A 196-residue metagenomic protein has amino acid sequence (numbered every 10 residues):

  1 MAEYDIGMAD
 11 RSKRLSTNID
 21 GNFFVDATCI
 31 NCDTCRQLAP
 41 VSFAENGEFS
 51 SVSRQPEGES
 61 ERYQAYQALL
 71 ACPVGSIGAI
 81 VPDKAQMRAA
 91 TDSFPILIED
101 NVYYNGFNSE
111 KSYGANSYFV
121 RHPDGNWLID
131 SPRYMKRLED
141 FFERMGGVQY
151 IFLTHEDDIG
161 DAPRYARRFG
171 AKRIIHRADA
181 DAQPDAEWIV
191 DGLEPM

Functional and structural regions predicted by a protein language model:
D5-I19: A detector for short, charged/polar N-terminal pre-domain segments
D20-N22, F49, D124: Short, solvent-exposed beta-strand edge segments and adjacent coil->beta transition regions
F23-A39, E59-G75: Cysteine-centered iron-sulfur cluster-binding motifs in ferredoxin-type domains/subunits of redox enzymes
L38-E48, A79-P82: Iron-sulfur (Fe-S) cluster-binding segments and ferredoxin-like electron-carrier domains, especially [2Fe-2S]
A44-S60: Amphipathic, hydrophobic secondary-structure cores in small proteins
E61-N105: Long, non-catalytic terminal segments
A90-F141, G147, P163, A182-M196: Catalytic core of the metallo-beta-lactamase
K136-R177: Active-site metal-binding motif and surrounding structural segment of the metallo-beta-lactamase
